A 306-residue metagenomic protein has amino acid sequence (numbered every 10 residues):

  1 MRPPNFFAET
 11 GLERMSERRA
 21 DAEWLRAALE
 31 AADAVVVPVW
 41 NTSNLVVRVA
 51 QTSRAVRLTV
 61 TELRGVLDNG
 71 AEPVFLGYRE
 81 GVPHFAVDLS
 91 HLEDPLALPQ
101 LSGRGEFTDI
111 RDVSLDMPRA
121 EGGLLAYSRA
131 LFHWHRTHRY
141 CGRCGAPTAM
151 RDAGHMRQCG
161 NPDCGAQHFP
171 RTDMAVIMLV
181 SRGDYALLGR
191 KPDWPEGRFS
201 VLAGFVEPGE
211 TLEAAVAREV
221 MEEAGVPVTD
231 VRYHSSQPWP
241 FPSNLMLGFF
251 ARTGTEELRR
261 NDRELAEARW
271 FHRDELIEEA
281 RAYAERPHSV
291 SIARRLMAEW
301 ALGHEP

Functional and structural regions predicted by a protein language model:
M1-H138, A149-R151, P195-F199, N261-P306: Nudix hydrolase/Nudix homology domain
Y78-G81, R182-D184, T255: Short acidic-glycine loop/turn motifs at beta-strand connectors
A126-L179: Cys/His-rich short segments
R157-S200, F205, P227-V228: N-terminal strand-loop-strand
L202, V216, V220: Hydrophobic alpha-helical positions that pack around
E210: Surface-exposed, charge/polar-rich loops and edge strands
V231-H234: Beta-strand segments within the central parallel beta-sheet cores of soluble alpha/beta enzyme folds
Q237-R260: Active-site-adjacent beta-strand/loop module that shapes the phosphate/pyrophosphate-binding cleft
